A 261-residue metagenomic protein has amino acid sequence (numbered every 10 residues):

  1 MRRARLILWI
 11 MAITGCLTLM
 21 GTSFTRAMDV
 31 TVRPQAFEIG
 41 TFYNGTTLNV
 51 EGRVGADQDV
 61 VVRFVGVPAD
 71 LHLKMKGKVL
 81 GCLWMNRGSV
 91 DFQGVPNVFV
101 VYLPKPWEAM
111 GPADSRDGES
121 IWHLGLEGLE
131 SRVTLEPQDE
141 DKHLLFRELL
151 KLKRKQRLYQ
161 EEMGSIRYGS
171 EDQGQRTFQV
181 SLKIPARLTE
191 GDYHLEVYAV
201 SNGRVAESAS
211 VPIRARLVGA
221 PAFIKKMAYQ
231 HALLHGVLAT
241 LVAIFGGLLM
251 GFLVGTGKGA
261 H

Functional and structural regions predicted by a protein language model:
W9-M20: Bacterial N-terminal signal peptides
R26-Y43: N-terminal edge beta-strand
V50-V54, V180-L182: Aromatic/hydrophobic beta-strand junction motif of beta-rich domains
A69-L71, E108-A109, V200-A206: Short acidic/polar inter-strand loop motif in beta-rich domains
M85-R187: Membrane-proximal low-complexity regions enriched in glycine and acidic/polar residues
K183, A206-V237: Short, aromatic-rich amphipathic segments at membrane interfaces that lie adjacent to a transmembrane helix or signal
R187-L217: Extended, hydrophilic extramembrane loops/domains of integral membrane proteins
L233-G236, A243-H261: Juxtamembrane interface at the cytosolic side of transmembrane helices
